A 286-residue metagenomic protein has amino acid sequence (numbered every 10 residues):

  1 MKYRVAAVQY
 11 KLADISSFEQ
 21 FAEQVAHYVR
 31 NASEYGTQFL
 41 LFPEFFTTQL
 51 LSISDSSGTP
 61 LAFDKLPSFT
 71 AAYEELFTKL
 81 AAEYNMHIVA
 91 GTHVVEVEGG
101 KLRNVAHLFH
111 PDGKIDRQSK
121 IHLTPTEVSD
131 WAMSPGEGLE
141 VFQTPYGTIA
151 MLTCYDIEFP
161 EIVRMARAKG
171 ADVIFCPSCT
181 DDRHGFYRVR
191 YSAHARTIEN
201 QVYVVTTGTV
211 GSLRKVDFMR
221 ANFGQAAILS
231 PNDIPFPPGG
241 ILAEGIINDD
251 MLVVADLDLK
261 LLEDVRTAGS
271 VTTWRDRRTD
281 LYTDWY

Functional and structural regions predicted by a protein language model:
M1-A7: Extreme N-terminal starter segment of soluble prokaryotic enzymes
Q9-I15: Short polar catalytic/cofactor-binding loops
F18-E19, E23-P111, T180-A195, E199: Cys-nucleophile CN-hydrolase/nitrilase-fold catalytic domain and related Cys-dependent amidase chemistry that acts on
F69-V89, E158-D250: CN hydrolase (nitrilase-like) catalytic-core segments centered on the catalytic cysteine and neighboring Lys/Glu
K79, V95-D172, D182-A195, A268-V271 (+1 more regions): Active-site catalytic loop in hydrolytic enzyme cores
A90-T92, N104-L108, E140, Q225-I228 (+1 more regions): Short beta-strand scaffold segments in enzyme catalytic cores
E244-E263: A hydrophobic, small-residue-rich beta->alpha segment in the mid-to-C-terminal subdomain of diverse proteins
L257-Y286: A short C-terminal boundary segment appended to hydrolase-like catalytic domains
